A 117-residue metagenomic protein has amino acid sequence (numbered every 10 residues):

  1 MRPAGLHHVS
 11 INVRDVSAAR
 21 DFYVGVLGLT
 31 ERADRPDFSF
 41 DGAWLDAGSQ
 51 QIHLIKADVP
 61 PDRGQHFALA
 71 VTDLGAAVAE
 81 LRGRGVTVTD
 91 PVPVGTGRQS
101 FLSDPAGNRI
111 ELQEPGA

Functional and structural regions predicted by a protein language model:
M1-A18, Q65-F67, G116: N-terminal beta-strand motif that seeds the catalytic metal site of vicinal oxygen chelate
M1-R2, R84-A117: Vicinal oxygen chelate
S10-Q50: Core segments of cupin and vicinal oxygen chelate
A18-F22, E80, A106: Structural preference for long, well-ordered alpha-helical segments within the folded cores of structured domains
D37-D41, P61-R63, V94-R98: Short acidic/glycine-enriched loop/turn segments that link adjacent beta-strands
G42, Q51, A68, Q99-S100 (+1 more regions): Short hydrophobic/aromatic beta-strand element in the GNAT-like acyltransferase core that lines or flanks the acyl-donor
H66-A79: Mid-chain, well-packed structural core segment of small domains
